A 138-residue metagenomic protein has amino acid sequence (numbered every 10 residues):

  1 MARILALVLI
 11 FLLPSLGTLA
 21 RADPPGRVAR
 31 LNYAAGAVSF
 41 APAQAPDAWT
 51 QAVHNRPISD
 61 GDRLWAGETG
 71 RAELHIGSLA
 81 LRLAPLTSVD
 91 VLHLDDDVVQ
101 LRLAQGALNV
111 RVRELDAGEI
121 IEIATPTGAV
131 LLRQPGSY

Functional and structural regions predicted by a protein language model:
M1-I4: Positively charged n-region of N-terminal signal peptides that target proteins for export
A6-S15: Bacterial N-terminal signal peptides
A20-Y138: Flexible, surface-exposed loop/linker segments and immediately adjacent secondary-structure boundaries
